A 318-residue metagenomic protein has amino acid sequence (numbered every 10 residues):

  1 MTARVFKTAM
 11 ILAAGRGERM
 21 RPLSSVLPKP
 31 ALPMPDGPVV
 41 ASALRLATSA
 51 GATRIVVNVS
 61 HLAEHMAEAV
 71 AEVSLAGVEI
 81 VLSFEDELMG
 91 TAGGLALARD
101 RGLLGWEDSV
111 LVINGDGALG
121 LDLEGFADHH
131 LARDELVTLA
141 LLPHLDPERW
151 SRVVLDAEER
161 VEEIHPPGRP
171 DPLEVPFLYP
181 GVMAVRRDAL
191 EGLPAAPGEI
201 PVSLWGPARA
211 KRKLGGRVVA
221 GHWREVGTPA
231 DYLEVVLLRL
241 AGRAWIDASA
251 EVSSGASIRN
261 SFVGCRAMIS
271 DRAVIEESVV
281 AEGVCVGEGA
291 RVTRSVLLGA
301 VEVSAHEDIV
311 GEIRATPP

Functional and structural regions predicted by a protein language model:
M1-A67: N-terminal glycine-rich phosphate-binding loop and ensuing alpha1 helix
T8, T53-I55, E79, L136-V137 (+1 more regions): Residues at the starts of beta-strands that form the adenosine-phosphate
A31, V153-L155, G216: A structural signal for short hydrophobic beta-strand segments in well-ordered beta-sheet cores
V56-S60, A140-L141, V296: Short internal beta-strands
M66-A157: Conserved beta-loop-beta/alpha segment of the NTase-like Rossmann-fold superfamily that binds/positions NTPs
S109-L111, A118, E124-L131, L142-P147 (+1 more regions): Catalytic-core segments of class I nucleotidyltransferases/pyrophosphorylases that form NMP-activated intermediates
A244, S249-A256, S261-F262, A267-A273 (+8 more regions): A structural motif detector for beta-strand N-caps
